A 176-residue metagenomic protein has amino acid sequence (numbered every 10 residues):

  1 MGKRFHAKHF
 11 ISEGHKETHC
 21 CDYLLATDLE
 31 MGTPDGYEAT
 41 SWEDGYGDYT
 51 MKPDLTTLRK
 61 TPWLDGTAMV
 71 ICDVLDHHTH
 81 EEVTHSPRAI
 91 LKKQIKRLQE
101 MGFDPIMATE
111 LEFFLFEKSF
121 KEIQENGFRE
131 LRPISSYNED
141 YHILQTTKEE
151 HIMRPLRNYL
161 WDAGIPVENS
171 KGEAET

Functional and structural regions predicted by a protein language model:
M1-G172: ATP/Mg2+-dependent ligation/transfer catalytic cores
T176: Acidic, glycine-rich loop-and-beta core segments that form the ion-binding/anion-interacting portion of active sites
